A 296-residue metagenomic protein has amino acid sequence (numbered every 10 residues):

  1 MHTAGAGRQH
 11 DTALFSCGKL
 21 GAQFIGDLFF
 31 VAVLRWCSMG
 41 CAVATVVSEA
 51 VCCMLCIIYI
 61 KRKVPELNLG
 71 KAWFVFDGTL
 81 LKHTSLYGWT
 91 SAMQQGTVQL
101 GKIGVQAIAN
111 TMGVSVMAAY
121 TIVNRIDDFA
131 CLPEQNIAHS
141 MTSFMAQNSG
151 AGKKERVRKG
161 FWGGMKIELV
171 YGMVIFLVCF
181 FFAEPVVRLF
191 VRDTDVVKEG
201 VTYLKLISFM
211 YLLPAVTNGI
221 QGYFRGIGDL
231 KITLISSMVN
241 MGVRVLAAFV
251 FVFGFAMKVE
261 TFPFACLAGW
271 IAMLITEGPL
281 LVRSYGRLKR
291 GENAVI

Functional and structural regions predicted by a protein language model:
M1, L28, T45, I58 (+10 more regions): Transmembrane alpha-helix boundary and packing residues in multipass membrane permease domains and related
M1-A4, T12-Q23, C41-C56, Q135-A138 (+3 more regions): Short runs within selected transmembrane alpha-helices of multi-pass transporters and secretion channels
M1-F15, Y120-A183, P214-G228, I232-S236: Small-residue-rich hydrophobic transmembrane alpha-helices
M1-G7, D27-M39: Membrane-water interface regions at transmembrane-helix termini and the short interhelical loops of multi-pass membrane
Q9-D11, C37-S38, S115-V116, L230-K231 (+1 more regions): Membrane-helix interface segments
K19, S48-C52, C56, I60 (+2 more regions): Transmembrane helical elements of multi-pass membrane transporters/channels
F29-W36, G96-R125, F129, Q147-N148 (+3 more regions): Helix-terminus/linker motif at the lipid-water interface of multi-pass membrane proteins
V33-W89, M145-M210, F253-I296: Short alpha-helical transmembrane segments in multi-pass integral membrane proteins
